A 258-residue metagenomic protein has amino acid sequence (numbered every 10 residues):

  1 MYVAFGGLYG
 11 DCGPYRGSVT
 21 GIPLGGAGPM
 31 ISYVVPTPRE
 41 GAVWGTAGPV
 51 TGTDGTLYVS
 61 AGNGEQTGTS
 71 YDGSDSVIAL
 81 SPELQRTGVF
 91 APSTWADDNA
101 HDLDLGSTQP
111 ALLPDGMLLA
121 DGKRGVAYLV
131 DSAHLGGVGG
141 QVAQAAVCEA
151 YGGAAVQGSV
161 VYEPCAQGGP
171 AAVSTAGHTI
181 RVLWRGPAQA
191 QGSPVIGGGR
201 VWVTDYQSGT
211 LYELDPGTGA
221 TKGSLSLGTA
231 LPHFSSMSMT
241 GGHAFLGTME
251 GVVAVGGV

Functional and structural regions predicted by a protein language model:
M1, L8-V43, T51-Y58, N63-S107 (+1 more regions): Extracytoplasmic/lumenal domain signature
